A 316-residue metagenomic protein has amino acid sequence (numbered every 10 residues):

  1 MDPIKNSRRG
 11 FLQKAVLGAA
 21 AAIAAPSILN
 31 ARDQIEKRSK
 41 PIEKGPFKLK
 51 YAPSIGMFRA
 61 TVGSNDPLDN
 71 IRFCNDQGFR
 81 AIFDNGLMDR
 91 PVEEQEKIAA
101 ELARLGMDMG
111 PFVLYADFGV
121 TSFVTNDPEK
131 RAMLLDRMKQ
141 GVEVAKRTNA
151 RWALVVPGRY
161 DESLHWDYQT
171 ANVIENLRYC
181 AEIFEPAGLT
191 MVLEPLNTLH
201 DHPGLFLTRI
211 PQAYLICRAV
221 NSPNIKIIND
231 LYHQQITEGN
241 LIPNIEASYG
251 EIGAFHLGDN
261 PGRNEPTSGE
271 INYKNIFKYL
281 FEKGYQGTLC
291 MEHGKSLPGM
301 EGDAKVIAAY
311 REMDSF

Functional and structural regions predicted by a protein language model:
D2-N75, L207-N229, H233-F316: Histidine-acidic metal/acid-base catalytic patches
Q13-S27, R38-G45, R104, V124-K226: Active-site acidic/histidine proton-transfer and metal-coordination neighborhood in alpha/beta enzyme cores
K44-M57, L114-F123, P157-D161: N-terminal small/glycine-rich loop or linker at the start of catalytic domains across soluble metabolic enzymes
M57-R59, M88, Y115-F118, R159-D161 (+4 more regions): Active-site-proximal loop/turn and secondary-structure-junction residues that shape catalytic pockets, frequently
F73-V92, A116: N-terminal substrate-binding region of glycoside hydrolase catalytic domains
R80, D108, R151, G253 (+1 more regions): Short acidic/polar active-site loop segments enriched in Thr and Asp
F83-L102, P157-D161, D201: Glycine-rich, proline-tolerant flexible connector loops at the mouths of alpha/beta enzymes
